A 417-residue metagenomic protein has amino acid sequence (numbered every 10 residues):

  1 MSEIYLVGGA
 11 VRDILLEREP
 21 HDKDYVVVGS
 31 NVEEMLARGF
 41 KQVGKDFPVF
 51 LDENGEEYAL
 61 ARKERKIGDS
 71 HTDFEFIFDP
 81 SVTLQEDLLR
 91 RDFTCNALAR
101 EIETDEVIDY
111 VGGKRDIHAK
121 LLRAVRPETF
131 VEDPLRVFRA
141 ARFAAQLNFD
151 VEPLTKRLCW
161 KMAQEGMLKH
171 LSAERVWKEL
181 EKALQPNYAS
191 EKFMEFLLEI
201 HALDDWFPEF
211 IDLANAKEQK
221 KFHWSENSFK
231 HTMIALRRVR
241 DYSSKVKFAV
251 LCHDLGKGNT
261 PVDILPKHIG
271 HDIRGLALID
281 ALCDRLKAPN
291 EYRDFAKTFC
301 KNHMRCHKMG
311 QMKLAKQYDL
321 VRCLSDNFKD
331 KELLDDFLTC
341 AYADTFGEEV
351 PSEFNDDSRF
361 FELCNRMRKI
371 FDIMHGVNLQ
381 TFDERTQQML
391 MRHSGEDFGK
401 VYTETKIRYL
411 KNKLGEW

Functional and structural regions predicted by a protein language model:
M1-W417: Catalytic cores of the polymerase beta-like nucleotidyltransferase superfamily and closely associated nucleotide
